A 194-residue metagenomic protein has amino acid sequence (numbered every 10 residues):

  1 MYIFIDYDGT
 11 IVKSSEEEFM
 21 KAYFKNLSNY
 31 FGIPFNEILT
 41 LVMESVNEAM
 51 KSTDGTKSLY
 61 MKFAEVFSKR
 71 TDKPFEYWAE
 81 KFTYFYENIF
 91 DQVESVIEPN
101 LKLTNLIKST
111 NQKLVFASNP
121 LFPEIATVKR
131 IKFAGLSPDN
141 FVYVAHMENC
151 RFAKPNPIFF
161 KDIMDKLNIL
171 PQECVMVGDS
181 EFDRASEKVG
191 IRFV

Functional and structural regions predicted by a protein language model:
M1-E44: Active-site neighborhood of HAD-like aspartate-dependent phosphohydrolases
D8, V177-D179: Acidic di-acidic motifs
V12-S14, P123-A126, D183-A185: Short catalytic/ligand-binding loop motif for oxyanion handling, primarily in non-cytosolic enzymes, centered on
K21-G32, K57-K73: Helix-loop "lid/cap" segments that line or gate small-molecule binding pockets
N29-E44, S68-T83, S137-V144, P171-Q172: Short, surface-exposed acidic
S58-M61, F75-E80, Y84-F116: Short, acidic loop-to-helix structural element flanking the phosphoryl-transfer center in phosphate-processing enzymes
V115-C174: Substrate-recognition "cap/lid" segment bordering the active-site pocket of phosphatases
F159, D179-F193: Acidic, divalent-metal-coordinating active-site segment for phosphoryl/phosphodiester hydrolysis, typified by short
